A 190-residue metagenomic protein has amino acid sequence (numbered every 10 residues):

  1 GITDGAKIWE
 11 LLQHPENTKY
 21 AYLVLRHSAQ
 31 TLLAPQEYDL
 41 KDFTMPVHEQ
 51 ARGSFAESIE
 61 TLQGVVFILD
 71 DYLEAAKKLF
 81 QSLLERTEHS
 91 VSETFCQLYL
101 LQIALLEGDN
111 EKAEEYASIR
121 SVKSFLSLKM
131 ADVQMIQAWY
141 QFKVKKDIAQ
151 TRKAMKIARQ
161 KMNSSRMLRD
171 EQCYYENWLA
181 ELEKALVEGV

Functional and structural regions predicted by a protein language model:
G1-V190: Hydrophobic transmembrane alpha-helices and their immediate loop junctions in multi-pass integral membrane proteins
